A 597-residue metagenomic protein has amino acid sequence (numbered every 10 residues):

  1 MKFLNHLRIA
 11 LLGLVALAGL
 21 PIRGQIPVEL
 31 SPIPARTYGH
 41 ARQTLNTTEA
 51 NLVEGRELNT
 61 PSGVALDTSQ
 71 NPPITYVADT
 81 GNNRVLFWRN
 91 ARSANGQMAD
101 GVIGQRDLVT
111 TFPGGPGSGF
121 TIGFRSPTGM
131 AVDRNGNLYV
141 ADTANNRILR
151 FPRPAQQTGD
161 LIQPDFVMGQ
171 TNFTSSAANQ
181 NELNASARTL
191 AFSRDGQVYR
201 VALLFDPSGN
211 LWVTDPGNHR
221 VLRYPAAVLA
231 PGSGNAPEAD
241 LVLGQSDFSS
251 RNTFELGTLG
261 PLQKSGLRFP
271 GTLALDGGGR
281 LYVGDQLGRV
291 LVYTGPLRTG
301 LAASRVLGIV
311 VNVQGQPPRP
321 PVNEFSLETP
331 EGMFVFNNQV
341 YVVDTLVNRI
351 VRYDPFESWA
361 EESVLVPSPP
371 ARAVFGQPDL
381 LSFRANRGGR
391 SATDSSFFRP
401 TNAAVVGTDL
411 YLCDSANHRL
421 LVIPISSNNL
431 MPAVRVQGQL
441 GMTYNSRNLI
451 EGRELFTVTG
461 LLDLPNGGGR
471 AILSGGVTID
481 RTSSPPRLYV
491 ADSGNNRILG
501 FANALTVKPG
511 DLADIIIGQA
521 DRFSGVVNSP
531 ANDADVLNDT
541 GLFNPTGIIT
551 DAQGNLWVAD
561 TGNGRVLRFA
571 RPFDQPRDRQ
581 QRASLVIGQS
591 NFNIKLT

Functional and structural regions predicted by a protein language model:
M1-L11: Bacterial N-terminal signal peptides that target proteins for export
I9-G19: Bacterial N-terminal signal peptides
L20-G24: Sec/Tat signal peptide C-region and signal peptidase I cleavage site
I26-G63, A91-T128, A155-V201, V228-G271 (+5 more regions): Gly/Pro-rich loop segments of beta-rich domains
L66-P72, V132-N135, F205-S208, L275-G278 (+4 more regions): Residue-level detector of Asp-centered blade-edge/turn motifs that repeat once per structural unit in beta-propeller
I74-Y76, N137-Y139, N210-W212, R280-Y282 (+4 more regions): Conserved beta-propeller blade signature
T80-G81, N90, T143-A144, R153 (+12 more regions): Short loop/turn segments immediately following the C-termini of beta-strands
N83-V85, N146-I148, H219-V221, V290-L291 (+4 more regions): Structural signal for beta-propeller blades
